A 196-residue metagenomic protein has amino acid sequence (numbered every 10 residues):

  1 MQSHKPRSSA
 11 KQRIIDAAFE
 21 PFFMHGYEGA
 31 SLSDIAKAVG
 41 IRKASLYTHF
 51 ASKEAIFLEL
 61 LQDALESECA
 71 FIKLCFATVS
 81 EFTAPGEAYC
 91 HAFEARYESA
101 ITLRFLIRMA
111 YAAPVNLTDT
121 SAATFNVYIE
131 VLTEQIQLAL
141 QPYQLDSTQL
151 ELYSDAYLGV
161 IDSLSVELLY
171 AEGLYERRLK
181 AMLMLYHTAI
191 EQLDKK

Functional and structural regions predicted by a protein language model:
M1, A95, E130-Q141, V166-K196: C-terminal peripheral helix-coil segments that are non-catalytic and often amphipathic
Q2, R13, A17, P21-A55 (+1 more regions): Helix-turn-helix
A17, P21, A92, V160-E167: Amphipathic alpha-helical interface segments
H25-G29, Q144-Q149: Short, charged helix-capping/linker segments at alpha-helix termini
E59, K73-A100, Y153-Y157: Hydrophobic alpha-helical connector segments
E66-C69, K73-L74, N116-Q144, E151-D155 (+1 more regions): Amphipathic alpha-helical packing segments from all-alpha helical-bundle domains
F93, L106-A110, Y157, I161 (+1 more regions): Short alpha-helical scaffolding segments that buttress acidic/His motifs in well-ordered protein cores
E94-T133, V166-L169: Short secondary-structure transition hinges
